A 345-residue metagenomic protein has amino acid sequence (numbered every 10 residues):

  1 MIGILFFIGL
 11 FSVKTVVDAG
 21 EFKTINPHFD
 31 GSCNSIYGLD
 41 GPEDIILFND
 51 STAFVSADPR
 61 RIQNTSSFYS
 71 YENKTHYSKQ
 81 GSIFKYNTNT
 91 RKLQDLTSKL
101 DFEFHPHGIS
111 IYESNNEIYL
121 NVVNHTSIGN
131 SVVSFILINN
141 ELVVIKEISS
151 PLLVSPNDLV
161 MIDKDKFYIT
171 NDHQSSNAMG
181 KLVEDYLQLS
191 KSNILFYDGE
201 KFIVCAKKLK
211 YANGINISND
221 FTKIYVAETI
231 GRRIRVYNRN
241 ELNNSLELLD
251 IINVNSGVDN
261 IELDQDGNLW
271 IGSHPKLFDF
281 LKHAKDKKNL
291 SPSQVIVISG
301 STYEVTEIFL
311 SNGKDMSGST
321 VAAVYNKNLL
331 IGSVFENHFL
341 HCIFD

Functional and structural regions predicted by a protein language model:
F6-G31, S78-Y86, V183, L187-S192 (+1 more regions): Blade/loop signatures of beta-propeller domains
V16-L39, D95-T97, Y303-S311: A short helix->beta-strand "capping" segment at the edge of beta-propeller domains
N34-G81, G108, M316-G318, F335: Beta-strand-rich domains and repeat architectures in extracellular enzymes and scaffolds, especially beta-propellers
L39-F48, K79-G81, L100-N115, S150-F167 (+5 more regions): Beta-rich, blade/repeat-based domains predominating in secreted/periplasmic proteins but also intracellular
V55-S78, V122-V123, I169-L189, I271-L290: Short, conserved, GDST-rich strand-edge loop motifs in beta-rich repeat architectures
Q63-N115, L120-V123, N260: Blade-loop segments of beta-propeller domains
V254-F309: Loop/turn-rich, solvent-exposed surfaces of beta-rich toroidal or solenoidal domains
G318-D345: Blade-level signature of beta-propeller repeat domains, shared across WD40, Kelch, NHL, RCC1 and BNR/Asp-box propellers
